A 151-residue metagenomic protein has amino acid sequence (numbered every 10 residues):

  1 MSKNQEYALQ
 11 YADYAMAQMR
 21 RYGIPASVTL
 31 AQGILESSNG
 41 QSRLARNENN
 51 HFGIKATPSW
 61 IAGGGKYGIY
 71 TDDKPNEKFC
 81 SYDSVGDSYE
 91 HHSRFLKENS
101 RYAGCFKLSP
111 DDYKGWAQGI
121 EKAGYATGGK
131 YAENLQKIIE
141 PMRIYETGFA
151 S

Functional and structural regions predicted by a protein language model:
M1-S151: Catalytic cores of secreted/periplasmic lytic hydrolases that degrade extracellular macromolecules
